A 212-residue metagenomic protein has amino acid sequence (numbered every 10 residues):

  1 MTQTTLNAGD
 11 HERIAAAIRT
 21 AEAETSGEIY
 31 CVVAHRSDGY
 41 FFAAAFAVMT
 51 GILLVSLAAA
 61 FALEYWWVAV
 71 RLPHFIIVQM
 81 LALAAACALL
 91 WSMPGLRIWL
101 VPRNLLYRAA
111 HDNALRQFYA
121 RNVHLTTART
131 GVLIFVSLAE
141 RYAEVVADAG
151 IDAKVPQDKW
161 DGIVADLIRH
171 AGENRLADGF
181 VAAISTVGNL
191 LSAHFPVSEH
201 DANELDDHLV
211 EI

Functional and structural regions predicted by a protein language model:
T2-Q3, N7, S37-F42, Y65-V70 (+1 more regions): Alpha-helical transmembrane cores and adjacent cytosolic helix/loop segments of polytopic membrane transporters
Q3-I29: Short, charged cytosolic
E28-V33, G131-S137, E144: Soluble periplasmic/extracytoplasmic beta-strand elements of cell-envelope proteins
F41-I52: Select subsegments of transmembrane alpha-helices in polytopic membrane proteins, especially boundary-proximal
A60-W99: Transmembrane alpha-helices and immediately adjacent membrane-cytoplasm interface residues in multi-pass integral
R103-R121: Membrane-cytosol interface motif
H124, A139-R175: Flexible, solvent-exposed short loops/turns enriched in glycine
G162-I212: Cytosol-/stroma-facing membrane-proximal "stalk/adaptor" domains immediately downstream of transmembrane anchors
